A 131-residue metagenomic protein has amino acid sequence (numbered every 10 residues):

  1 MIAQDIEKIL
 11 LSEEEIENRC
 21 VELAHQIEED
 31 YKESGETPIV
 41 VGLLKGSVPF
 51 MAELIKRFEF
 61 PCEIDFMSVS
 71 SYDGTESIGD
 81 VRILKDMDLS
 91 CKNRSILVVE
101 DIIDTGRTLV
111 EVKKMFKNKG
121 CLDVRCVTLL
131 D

Functional and structural regions predicted by a protein language model:
M1-D131: PRPP-associated nucleotide enzymes
